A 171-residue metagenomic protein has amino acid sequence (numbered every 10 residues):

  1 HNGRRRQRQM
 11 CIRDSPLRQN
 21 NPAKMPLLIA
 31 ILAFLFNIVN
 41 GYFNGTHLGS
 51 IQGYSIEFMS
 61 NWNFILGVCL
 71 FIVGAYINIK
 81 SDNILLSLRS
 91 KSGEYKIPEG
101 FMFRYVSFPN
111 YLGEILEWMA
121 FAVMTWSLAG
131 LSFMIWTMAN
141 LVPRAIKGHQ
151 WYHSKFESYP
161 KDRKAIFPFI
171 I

Functional and structural regions predicted by a protein language model:
H1-D14: Single conserved hydrophobic/aromatic residue that forms the stacking wall/gate of nucleotide- or nucleobase-binding
M10-C11, L35, Y42, Y76 (+1 more regions): Generic N-terminal leader/processing signal
R13-L17, V39-Y54, S81-I84: Membrane-helix exit/interface motif
D14-I29, H149, F156-P160, K164: Interhelical loop and helix-boundary elements at the membrane-water interface of polytopic inner-membrane proteins
N21-G45: Active-site pocket-lining segments that scaffold enzyme catalytic pockets across diverse folds
G53-I171: Hydrophobic transmembrane alpha-helices
